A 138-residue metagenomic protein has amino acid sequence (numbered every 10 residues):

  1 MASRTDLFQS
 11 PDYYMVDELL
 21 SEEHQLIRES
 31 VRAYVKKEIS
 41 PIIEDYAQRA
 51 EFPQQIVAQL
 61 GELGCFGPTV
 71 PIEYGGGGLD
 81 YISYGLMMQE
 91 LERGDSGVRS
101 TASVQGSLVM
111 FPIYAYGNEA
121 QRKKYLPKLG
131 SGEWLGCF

Functional and structural regions predicted by a protein language model:
M1-E23: Intrinsic disorder at enzyme termini
L26, A33, E38-F138: Glycine-rich flavin
